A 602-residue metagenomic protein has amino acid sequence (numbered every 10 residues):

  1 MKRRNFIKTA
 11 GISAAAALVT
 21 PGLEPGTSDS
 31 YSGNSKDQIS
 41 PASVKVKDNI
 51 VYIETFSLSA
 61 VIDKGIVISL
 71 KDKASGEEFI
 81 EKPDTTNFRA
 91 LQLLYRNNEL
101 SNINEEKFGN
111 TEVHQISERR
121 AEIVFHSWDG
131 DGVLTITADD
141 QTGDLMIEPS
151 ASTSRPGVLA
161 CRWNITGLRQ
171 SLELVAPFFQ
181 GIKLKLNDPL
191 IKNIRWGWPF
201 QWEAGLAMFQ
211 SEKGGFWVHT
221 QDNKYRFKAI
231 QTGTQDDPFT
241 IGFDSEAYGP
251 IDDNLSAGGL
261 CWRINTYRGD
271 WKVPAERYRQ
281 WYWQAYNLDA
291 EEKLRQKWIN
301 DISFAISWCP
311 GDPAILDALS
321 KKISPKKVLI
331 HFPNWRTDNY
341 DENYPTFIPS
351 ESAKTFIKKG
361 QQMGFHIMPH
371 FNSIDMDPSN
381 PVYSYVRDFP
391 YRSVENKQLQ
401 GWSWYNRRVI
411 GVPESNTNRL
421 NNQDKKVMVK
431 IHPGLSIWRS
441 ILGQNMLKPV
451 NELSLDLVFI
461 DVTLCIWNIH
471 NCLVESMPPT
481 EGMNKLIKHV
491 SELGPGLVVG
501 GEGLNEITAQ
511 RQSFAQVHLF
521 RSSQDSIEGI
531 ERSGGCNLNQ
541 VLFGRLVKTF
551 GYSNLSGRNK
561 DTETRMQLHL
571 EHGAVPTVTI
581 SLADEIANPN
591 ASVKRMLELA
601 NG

Functional and structural regions predicted by a protein language model:
N5-G26: N-terminal export signals
P21-I50: C-terminal segment of N-terminal export signals and the immediately downstream linker at the start of the mature
V51-L329, N334-W335, S350-A353, K359 (+2 more regions): Carbohydrate-recognition beta-sandwich/jelly-roll modules in extracellular/periplasmic carbohydrate-active proteins
F243, D253-G259, I264, S436 (+1 more regions): Active-site-proximal substrate-binding groove within the catalytic cores of carbohydrate-active enzymes
I299-P310, R336-S350, Q423-S440, N468-P479: The substrate-binding groove and active-site-proximal loops of carbohydrate-active enzymes, especially glycoside
P325-W404, H489-V499: Acidic/aromatic-lined carbohydrate-recognition and catalytic surfaces of CAZymes acting on diverse glycans
H331-P333, L442-C472: Active-site groove signature of glycoside hydrolases
S373-K448, C536: Active-site-adjacent "subsite" loops/lids of carbohydrate-active enzymes
